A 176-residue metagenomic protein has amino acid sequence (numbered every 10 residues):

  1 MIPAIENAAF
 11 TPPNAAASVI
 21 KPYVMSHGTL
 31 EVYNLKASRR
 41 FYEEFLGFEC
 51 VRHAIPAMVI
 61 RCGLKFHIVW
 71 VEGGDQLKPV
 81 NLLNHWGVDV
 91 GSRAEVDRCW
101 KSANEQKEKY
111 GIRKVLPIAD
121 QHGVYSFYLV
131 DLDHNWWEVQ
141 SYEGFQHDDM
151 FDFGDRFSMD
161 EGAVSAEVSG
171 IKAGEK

Functional and structural regions predicted by a protein language model:
I2-K36, W86, F145-K176: N-terminal beta-strand motif that seeds the catalytic metal site of vicinal oxygen chelate
I2-N14, E49-N84, V90, W136-S141: Conserved short beta-strand elements that form part of the metal-binding/catalytic scaffold of enzyme active sites
S18-V19, D75-L77, P117: Short, flexible, glycine/charge-rich loop motifs used to bind or transfer phosphoryl groups or to couple energy/partner
V19-Y23, T29-E72: Core segments of cupin and vicinal oxygen chelate
K21-V24, P79-L83, D120-Q121: Short glycine-enriched loop/turn motifs at secondary-structure junctions
V32-K36, G87-W136, G144, V164-K176: Vicinal oxygen chelate
P79-N81, K109, D148-F151: A short, polar/proline- and glycine-enriched secondary-structure boundary/capping micro-motif
